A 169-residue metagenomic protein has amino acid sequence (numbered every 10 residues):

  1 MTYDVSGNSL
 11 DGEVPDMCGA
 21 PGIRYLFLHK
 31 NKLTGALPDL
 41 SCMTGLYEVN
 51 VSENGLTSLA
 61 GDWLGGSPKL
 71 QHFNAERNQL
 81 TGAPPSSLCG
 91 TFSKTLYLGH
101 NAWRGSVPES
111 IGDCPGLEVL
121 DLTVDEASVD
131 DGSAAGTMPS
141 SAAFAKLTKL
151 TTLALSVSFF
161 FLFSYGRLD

Functional and structural regions predicted by a protein language model:
T2-S9, D16-M17, R24-K30, D39-L40 (+1 more regions): A generic tandem-repeat structural signature
V5-N8, L28-N31, V51-N54, A75-N78 (+3 more regions): Consensus "Asn ladder" position of solenoid repeat domains
D11-D16, T34-L40, L59-D62, T81-S86 (+4 more regions): The feature encodes a structural signal of leucine-rich repeats
M17-I23, L40-L46, G65-K69, L88-S93 (+2 more regions): Leucine-rich repeat
D121-T137: Leucine-rich repeat domain C-terminal region
K149-T152, Y165: Innate immune receptor modules and recognition interfaces
F159-F163: Hydrophobic alpha-helical signal peptides and transmembrane signal-/tail-anchor segments that drive secretory-pathway
